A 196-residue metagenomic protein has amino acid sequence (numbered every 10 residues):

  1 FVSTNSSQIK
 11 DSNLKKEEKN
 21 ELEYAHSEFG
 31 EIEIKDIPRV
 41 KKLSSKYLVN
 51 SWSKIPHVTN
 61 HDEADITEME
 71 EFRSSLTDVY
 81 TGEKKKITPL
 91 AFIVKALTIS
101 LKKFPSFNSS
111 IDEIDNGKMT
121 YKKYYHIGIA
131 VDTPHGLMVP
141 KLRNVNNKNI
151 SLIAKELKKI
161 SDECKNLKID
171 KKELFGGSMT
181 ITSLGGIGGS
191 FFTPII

Functional and structural regions predicted by a protein language model:
V2, S7-I196: C-terminal catalytic/motor cores of large multi-domain enzyme assemblies
